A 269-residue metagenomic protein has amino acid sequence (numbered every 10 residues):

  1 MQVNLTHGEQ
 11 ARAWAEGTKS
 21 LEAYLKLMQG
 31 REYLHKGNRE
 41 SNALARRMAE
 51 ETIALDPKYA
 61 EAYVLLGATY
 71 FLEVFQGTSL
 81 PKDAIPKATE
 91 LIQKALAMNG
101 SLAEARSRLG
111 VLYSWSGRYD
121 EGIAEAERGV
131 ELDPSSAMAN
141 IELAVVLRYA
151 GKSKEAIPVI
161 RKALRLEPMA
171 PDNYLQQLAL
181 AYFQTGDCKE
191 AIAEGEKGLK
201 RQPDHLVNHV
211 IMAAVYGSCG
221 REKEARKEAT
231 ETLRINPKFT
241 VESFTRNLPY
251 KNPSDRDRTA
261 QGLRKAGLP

Functional and structural regions predicted by a protein language model:
M1-S218, E224, E228, I235 (+1 more regions): Acidic, proline/glycine-rich low-complexity intrinsically disordered segments
K238-P269: Terminal, low-structured helical/coil segments at or just beyond the last alpha-helical repeat
